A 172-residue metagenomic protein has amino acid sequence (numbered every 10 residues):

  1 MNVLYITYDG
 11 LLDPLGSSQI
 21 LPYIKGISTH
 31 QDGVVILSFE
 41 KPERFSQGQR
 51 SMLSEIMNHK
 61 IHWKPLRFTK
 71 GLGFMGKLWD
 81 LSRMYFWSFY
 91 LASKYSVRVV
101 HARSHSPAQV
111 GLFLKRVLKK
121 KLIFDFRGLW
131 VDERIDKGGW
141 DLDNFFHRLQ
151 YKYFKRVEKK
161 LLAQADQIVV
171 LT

Functional and structural regions predicted by a protein language model:
M1-S51, H59, Q167-V169: N-terminal subdomain of nucleotide-sugar transferases
N2, R98-V99: Structural motif
D9-L12, G71-L72, V97, K120-H147 (+1 more regions): A short, histidine- and acid-enriched strand-loop-helix "catalytic/donor-clamping" loop that lines the nucleotide-sugar
N58-F86, D141-R148: A short, charged, and often flexible helix/loop element on the N-terminal side of the glycosyltransferase catalytic
F86-S93, Q109, F113-V117, F124 (+2 more regions): Membrane-proximal helix-turn-helix segments that form the acceptor-binding/catalytic region of lipid-linked
A102, V170-L171: Short beta-strand scaffold positions
A102-P107, R127: Short His-centered aromatic/hydrophobic patch
